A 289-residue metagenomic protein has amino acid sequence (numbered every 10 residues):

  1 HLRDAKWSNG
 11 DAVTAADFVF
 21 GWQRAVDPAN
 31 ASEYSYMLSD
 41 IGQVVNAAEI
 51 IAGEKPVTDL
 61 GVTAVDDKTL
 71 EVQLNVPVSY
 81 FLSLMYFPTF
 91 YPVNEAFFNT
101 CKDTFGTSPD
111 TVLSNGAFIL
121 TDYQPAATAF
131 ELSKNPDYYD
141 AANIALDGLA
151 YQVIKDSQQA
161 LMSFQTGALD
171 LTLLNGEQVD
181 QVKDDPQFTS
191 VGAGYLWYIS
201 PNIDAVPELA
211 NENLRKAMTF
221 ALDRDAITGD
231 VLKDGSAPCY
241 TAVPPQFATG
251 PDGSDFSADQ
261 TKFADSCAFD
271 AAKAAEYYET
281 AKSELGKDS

Functional and structural regions predicted by a protein language model:
L2, T107, V112, N135-V182 (+1 more regions): Ligand-site clamp/hinge motif
L2-N9, D59-L60, I119, N202-E208 (+2 more regions): Second-shell loop/turn segments in exported
L2-R3, S133-D137, A193-A217, A221 (+1 more regions): A bilobed periplasmic-binding-protein/Venus flytrap-type ligand-binding module shared by bacterial periplasmic
A12-V19, R24-V26, N30-A96: Surface-exposed binding/hinge segments that line and control ligand-binding clefts or catalytic entry sites
A16-R24, S79, S83, D147 (+11 more regions): Solvent-exposed, polar/charged alpha-helical surfaces in well-ordered, non-transmembrane soluble domains, broadly
A48, L74-I144, G148: Gly/Pro-rich hinge or "lid" segments in bacterial periplasmic/extracellular proteins
E212-S289: Append "and occasionally in soluble cytosolic enzymes with long acidic Gly/Pro-rich linkers
